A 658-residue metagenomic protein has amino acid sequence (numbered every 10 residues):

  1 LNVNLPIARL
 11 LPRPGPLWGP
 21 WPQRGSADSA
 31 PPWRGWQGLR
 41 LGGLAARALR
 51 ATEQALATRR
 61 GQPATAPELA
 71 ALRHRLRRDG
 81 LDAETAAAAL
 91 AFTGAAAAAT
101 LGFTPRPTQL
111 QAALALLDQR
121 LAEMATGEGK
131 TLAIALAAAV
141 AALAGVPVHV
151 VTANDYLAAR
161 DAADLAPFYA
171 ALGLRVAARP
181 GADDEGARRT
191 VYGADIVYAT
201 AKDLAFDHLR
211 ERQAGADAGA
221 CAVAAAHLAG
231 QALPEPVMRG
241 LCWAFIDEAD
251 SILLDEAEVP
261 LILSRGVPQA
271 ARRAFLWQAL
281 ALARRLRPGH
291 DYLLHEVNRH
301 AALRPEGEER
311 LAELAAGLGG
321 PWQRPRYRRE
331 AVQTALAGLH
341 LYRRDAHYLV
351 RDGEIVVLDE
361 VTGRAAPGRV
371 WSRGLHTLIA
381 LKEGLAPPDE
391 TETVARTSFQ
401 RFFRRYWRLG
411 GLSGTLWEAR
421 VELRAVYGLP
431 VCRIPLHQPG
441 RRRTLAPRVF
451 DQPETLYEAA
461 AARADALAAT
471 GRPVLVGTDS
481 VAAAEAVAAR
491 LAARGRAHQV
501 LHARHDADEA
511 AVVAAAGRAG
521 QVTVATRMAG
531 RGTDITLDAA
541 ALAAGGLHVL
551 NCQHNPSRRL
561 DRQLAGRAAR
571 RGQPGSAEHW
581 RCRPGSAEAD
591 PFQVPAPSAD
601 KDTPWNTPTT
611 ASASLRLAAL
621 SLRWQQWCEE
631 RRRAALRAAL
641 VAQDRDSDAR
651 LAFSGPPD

Functional and structural regions predicted by a protein language model:
N2-D658: Conserved P-loop NTPase motor core
